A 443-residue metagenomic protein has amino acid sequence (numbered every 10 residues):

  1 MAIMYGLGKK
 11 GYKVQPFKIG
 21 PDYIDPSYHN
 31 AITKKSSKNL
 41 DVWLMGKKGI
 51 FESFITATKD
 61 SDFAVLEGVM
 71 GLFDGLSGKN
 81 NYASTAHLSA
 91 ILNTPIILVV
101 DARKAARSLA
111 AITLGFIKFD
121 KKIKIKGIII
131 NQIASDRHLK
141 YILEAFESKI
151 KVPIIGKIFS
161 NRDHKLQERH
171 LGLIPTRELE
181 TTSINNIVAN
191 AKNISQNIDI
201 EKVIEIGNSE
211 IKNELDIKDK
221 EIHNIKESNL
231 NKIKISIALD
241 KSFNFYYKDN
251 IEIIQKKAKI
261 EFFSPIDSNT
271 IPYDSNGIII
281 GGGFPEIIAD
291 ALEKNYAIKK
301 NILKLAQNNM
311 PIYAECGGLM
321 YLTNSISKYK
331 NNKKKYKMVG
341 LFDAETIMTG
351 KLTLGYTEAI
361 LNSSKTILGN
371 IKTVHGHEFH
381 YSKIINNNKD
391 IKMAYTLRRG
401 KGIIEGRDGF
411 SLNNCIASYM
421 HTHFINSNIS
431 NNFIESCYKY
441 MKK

Functional and structural regions predicted by a protein language model:
Y5-L92, V100-G127, D136-K140: ATP-dependent carboxylate-amine ligase catalytic core
Q15-F17, I97, K234-S236: Conserved beta-strand elements of the Class I
K18-I19, I154-R162, E261-D267: Beta-strand->loop->alpha-helix junctions that form or flank phosphate-binding loops in nucleotide-handling enzymes
N30, E227-N231, F243-I253, E261 (+2 more regions): C-terminal and late-domain segments of enzyme folds
V65-E67, I97-V99, I129, I279-G281 (+1 more regions): Structural motif
A106-K226: Internal gly/pro-rich beta-alpha loop/helix module that stabilizes soluble enzyme cofactors or their anionic handles
H223-Q307: Phosphate-binding active sites in nucleotide-utilizing proteins
P285-I367: Cysteine-nucleophile active-site neighborhood
